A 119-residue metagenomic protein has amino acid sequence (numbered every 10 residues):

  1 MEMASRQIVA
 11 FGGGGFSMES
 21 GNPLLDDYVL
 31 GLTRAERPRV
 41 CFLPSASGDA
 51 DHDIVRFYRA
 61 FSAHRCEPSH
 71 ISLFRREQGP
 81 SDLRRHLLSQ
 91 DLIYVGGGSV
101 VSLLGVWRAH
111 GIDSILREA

Functional and structural regions predicted by a protein language model:
M1-A119: Hydrophobic N-terminal alpha-helices or hydrophobic patches in metabolic proteins across all domains of life
